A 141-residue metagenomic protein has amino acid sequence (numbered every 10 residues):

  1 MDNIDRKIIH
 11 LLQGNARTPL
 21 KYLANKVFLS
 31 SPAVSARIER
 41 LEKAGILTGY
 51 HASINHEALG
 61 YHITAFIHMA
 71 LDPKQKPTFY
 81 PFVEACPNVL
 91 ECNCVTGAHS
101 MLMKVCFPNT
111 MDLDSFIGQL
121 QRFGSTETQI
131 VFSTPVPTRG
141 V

Functional and structural regions predicted by a protein language model:
M1-V141: A compositional/biophysical signature of low hydrophobicity enriched in polar/charged and small residues
